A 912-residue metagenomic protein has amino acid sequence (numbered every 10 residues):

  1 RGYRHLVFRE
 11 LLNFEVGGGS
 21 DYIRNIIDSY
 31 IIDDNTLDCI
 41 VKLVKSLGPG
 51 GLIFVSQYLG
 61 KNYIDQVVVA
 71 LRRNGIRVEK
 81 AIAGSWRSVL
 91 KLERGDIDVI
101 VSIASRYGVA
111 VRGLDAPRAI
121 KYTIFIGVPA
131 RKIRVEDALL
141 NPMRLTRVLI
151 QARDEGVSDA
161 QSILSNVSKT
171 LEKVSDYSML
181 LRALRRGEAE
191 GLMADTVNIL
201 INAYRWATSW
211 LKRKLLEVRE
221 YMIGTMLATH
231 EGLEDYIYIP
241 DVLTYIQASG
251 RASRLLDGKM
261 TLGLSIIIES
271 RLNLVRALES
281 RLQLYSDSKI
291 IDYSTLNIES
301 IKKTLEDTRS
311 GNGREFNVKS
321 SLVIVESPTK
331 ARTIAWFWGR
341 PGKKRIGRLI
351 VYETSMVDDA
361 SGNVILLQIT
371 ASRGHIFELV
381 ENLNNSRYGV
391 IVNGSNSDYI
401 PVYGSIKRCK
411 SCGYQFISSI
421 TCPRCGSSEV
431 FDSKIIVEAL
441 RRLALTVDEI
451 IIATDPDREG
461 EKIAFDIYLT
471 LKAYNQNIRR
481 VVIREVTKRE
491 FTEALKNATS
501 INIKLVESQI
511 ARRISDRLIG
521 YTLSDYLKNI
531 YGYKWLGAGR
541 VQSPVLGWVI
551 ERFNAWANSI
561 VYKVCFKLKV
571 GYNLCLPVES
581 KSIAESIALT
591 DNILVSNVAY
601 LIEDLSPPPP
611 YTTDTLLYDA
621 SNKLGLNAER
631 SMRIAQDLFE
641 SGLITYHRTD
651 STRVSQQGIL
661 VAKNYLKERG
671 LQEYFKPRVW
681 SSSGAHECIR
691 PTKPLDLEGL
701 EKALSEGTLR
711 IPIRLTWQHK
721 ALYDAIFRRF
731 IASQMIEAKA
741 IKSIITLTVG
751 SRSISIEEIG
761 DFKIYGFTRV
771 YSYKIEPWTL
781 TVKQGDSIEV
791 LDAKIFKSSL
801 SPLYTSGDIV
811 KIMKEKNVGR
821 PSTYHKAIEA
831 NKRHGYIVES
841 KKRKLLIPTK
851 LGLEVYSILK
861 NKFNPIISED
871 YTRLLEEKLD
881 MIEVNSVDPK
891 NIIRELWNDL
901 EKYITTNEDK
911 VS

Functional and structural regions predicted by a protein language model:
G2-L43, Y293-S300, D358: Interdomain hinge/linker at the junction between the two RecA-like core domains of SF2 helicases
L43-V67, V323, T333: Conserved strand-helix element at the start of the C-terminal RecA-like helicase core
L59-I82: Conserved helicase motor "Helicase C" RecA-like lobe of SF1/SF2 P-loop NTPases
A83-S102, Y107: Conserved motor-coupling elements within RecA-like helicase/translocase cores
A138-L282: Conserved segment of the helicase C-terminal RecA-like domain
E315-R513, F796-L800, K811: Intrinsically disordered, low-complexity regulatory segments
N317-I324, P328-G339, L443-Y474, R479-E603 (+2 more regions): Phosphate-backbone binding and catalysis cores of DNA-processing enzymes
T645-G670, K826-F863: Accessory beta->alpha helical hairpin/"wing" motif in late/C-terminal subdomains of nucleic-acid enzymes
